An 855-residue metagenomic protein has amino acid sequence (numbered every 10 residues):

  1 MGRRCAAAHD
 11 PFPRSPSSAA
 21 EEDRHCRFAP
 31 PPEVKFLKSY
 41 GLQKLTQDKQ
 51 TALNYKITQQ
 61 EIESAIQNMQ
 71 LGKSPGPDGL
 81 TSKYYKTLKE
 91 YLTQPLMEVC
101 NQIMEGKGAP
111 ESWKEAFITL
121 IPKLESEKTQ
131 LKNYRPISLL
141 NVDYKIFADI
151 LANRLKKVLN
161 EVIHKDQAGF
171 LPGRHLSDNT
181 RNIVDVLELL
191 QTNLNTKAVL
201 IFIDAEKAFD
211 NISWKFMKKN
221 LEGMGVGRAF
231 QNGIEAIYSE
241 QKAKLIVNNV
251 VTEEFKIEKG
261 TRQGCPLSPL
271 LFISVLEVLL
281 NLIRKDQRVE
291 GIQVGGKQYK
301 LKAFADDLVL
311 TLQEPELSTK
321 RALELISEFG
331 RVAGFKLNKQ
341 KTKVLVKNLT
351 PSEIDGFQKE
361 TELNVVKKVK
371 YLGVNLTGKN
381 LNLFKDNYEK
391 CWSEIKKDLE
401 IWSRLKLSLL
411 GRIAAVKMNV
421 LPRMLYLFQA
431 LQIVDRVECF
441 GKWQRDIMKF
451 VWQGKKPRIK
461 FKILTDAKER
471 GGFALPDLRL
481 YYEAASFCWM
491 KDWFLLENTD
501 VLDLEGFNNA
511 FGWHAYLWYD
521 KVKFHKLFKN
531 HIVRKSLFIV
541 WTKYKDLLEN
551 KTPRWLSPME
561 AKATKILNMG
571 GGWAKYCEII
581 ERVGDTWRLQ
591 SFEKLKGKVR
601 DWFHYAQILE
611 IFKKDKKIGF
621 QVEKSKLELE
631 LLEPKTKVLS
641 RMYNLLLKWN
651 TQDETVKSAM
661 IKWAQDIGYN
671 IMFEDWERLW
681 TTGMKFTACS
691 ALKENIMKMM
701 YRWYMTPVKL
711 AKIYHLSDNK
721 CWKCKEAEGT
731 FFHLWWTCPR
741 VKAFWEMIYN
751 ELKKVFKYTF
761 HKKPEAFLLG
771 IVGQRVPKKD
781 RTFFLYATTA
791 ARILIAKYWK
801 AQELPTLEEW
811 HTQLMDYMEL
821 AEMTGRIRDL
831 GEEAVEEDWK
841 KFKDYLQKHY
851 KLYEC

Functional and structural regions predicted by a protein language model:
M1-L131, S138, I146, K370 (+1 more regions): Surface-exposed loop/turn segments and immediately adjacent short secondary-structure elements within folded domains
R4-C5, W443, K456-M705, P764 (+2 more regions): Extended C-terminal regions of large enzymes
P30-I62, G108, W113-F117, L124 (+8 more regions): Active-site-proximal segment of RNA-dependent polymerases
D48, A52, N249-V251, L337-V369: Short, conserved micro-motifs composed of acidic
G72-L80, I118, T129-L139, D178-E222 (+1 more regions): Conserved catalytic palm subdomain of right-hand nucleotidyl-transferase polymerases, strongest for RNA-directed enzymes
T93, K132-I163, R181, E206-F209 (+5 more regions): Conserved pre-motif C helix in the palm subdomain of viral-like polymerases
A205-A305, L310-K320, Q340, V346-K347: Conserved polymerase palm-domain catalytic core
E360-I433, W452, F487-F494: Basic, alpha-helical interaction scaffolds
